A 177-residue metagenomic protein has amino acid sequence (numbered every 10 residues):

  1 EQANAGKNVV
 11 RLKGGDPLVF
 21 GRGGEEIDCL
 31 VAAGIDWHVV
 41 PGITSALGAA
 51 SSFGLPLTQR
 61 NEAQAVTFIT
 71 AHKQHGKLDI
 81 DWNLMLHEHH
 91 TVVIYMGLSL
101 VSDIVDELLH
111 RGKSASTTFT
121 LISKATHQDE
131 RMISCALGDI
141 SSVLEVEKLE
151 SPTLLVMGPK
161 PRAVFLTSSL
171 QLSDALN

Functional and structural regions predicted by a protein language model:
E1: A cross-family phosphate/adenosyl-ligand binding-site feature
N4-H72: Short glycine-cluster motifs
A5-V10, R22, D28, A65 (+1 more regions): A contiguous loop/helix-start segment that scaffolds small-molecule binding in enzyme catalytic cores
